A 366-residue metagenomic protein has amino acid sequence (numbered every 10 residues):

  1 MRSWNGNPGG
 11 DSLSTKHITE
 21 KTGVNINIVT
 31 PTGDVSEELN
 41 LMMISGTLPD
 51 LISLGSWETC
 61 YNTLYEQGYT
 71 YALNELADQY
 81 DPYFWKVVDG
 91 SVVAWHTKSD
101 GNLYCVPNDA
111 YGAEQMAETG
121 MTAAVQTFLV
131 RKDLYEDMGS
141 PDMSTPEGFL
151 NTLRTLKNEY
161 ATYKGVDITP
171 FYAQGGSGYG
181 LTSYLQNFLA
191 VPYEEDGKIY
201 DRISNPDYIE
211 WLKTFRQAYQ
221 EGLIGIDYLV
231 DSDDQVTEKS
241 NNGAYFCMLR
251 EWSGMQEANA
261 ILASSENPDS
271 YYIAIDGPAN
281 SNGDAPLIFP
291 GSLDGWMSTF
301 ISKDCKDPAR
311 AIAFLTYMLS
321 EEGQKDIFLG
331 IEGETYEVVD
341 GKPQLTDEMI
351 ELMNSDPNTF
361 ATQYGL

Functional and structural regions predicted by a protein language model:
M1-L366: Extracytoplasmic/secretory soluble proteins
